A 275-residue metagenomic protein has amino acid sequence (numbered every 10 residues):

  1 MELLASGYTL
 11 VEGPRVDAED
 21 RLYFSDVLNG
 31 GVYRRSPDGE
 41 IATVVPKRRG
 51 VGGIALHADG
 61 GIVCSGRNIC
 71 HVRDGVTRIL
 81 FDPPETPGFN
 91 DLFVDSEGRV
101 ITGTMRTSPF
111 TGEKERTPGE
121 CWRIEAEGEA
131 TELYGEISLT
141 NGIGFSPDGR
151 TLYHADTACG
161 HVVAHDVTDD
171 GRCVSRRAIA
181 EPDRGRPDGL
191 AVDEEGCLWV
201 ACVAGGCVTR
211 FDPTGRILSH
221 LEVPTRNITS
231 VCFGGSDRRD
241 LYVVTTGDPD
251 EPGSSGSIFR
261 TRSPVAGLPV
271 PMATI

Functional and structural regions predicted by a protein language model:
M1-A5, E40-P46, T77-P83, E129-G135 (+2 more regions): A short beta-strand motif characteristic of beta-propeller blades
M1-Y8, P37-G39, R176, T261-P264 (+1 more regions): A short helix->beta-strand "capping" segment at the edge of beta-propeller domains
A5-R21, K47-G66, P84-V100, R106-S108 (+6 more regions): Beta-rich, blade/repeat-based domains predominating in secreted/periplasmic proteins but also intracellular
S25, Y33-S36, V72-D74, I124 (+3 more regions): Hydrophobic/aromatic beta-strand positions that recur at structurally equivalent sites within the blades
V27-L28, T107-G119, T157-G160, V203-A204 (+1 more regions): Short, solvent-exposed loop/turn segments at conserved positions within beta-propeller repeat blades
G31-Y33, N68-C70, G119-W122, H161-V163 (+2 more regions): A short loop-to-beta-strand structural motif that recurs across blades of beta-propeller domains
G160-H161, H165, R172-R176, A180-R216: Loop/turn-rich, solvent-exposed surfaces of beta-rich toroidal or solenoidal domains
H165-R172, R262-L268: Short loop/turn segments immediately following beta-strands, especially the blade-tip and inter-blade linker loops
